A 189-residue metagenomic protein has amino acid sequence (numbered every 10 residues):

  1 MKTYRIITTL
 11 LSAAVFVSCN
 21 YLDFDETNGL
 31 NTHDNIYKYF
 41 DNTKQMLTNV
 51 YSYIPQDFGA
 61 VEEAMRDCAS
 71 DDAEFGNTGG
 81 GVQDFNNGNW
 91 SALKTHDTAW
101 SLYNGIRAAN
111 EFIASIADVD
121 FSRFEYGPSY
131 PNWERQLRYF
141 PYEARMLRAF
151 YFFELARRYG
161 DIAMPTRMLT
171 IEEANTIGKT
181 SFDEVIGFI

Functional and structural regions predicted by a protein language model:
M1-G29: Bacterial Sec-dependent N-terminal signal peptides
C19-A69: Membrane-proximal, proline-rich intrinsically disordered regions
C19-T27, G76-Q83, I162: Short, compositionally biased low-complexity segments
N20, F58-G59, L155-M164: Proline-centered turn/helix-capping motifs that create local helix->coil transitions or kinks
K44, T48, S52-P55, T78-Y159 (+1 more regions): Conserved, well-structured interaction surfaces
F58, S70-G80: Functional cleft and adjacent loop/helix regions within the main domain that mediate ligand binding or catalysis
M168-I171: Short edge-strand/loop segments of extracellular domains
